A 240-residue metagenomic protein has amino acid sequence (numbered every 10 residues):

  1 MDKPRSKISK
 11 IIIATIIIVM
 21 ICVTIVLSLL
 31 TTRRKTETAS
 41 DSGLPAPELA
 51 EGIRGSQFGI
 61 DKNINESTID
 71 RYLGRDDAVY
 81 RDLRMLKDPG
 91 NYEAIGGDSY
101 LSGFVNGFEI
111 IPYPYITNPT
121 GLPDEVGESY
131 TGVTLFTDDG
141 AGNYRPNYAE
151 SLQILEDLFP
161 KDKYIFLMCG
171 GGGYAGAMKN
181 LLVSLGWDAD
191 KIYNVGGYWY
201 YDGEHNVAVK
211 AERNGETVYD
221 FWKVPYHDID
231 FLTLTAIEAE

Functional and structural regions predicted by a protein language model:
D2-N63, G74, L86-F166, G170-E240: Rhodanese-like catalytic fold shared by cysteine-dependent sulfurtransferases and DSP/PTP-type phosphatases
I69-D70: Compositionally biased, charge-rich low-complexity tracts
Y80-D82: Structural scaffold elements adjacent to functional motifs in cytosolic proteins
